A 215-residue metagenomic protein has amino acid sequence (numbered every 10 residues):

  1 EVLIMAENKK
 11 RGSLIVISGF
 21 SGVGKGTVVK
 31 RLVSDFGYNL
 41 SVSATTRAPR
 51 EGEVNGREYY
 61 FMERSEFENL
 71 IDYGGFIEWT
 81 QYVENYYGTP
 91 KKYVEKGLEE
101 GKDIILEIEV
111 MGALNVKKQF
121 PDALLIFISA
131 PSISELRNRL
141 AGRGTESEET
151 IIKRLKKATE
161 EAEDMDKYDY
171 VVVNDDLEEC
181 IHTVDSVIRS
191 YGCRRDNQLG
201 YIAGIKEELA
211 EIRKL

Functional and structural regions predicted by a protein language model:
E7-N8, E160-L215: NTP-dependent small-molecule kinase module
I17: Hydrophobic anchor at the beta1->P-loop junction of P-loop NTPases
F20: P-loop (Walker A) phosphate-binding loop of NTP-binding proteins
V23: ATP-binding Walker
G26: Walker A/P-loop
V33-S43: Post-Walker A helix-loop "phosphate-sensing" segment adjacent to the P-loop in P-loop NTPases
T45-I104, M111-L114: ATP-dependent small-molecule kinase phosphotransfer cores that center on conserved nucleotide phosphate-binding segments
I104-E109, K118-G142, V173-D176: Conserved phosphate-donor/acceptor-positioning beta-strand/loop module used by diverse small-molecule
